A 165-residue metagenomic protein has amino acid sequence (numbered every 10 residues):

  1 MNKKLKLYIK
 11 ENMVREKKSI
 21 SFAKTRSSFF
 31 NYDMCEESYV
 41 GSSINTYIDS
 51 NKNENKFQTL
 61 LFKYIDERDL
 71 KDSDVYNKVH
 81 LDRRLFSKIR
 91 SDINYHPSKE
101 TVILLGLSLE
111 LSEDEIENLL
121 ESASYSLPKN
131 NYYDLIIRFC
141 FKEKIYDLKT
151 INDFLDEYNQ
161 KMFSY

Functional and structural regions predicted by a protein language model:
M1-K56: N-terminal flexible/basic segments that precede or flank functional cores
E36-K71, K149, F154-S164: A short, Lys/Arg-rich alpha-helix, primarily the initiator
I65, Y76, G106: The alpha-helix within a helix-turn-helix
K71-K78: Short alpha-helical "recognition helix" segments of helix-turn-helix
H80-P97, T101, S122-S124: Recognition helix of helix-turn-helix/homeodomain-like DNA-binding domains that insert into the DNA major groove
E100-E115: DNA major-groove recognition helix of helix-turn-helix/homeodomain DNA-binding modules
L111-S126: Short C-terminal boundary/hinge segments that cap the last helix of small helical domains
S122-Y165: Helix-turn-helix/homeodomain-like alpha-helical modules used for DNA recognition and transcription-factor dimerization
